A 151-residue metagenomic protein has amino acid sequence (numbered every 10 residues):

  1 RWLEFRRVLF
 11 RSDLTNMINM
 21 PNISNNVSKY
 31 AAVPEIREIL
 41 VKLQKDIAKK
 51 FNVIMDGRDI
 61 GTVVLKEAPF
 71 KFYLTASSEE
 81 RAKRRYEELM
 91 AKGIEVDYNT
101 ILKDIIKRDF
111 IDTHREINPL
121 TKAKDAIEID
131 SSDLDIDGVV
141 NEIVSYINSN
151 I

Functional and structural regions predicted by a protein language model:
W2-L9: Short, small-residue-biased leader/transition segments that mark boundaries at the very start of proteins
L3, K66, K124: Structured loop/turn residues at beta-strand edges in well-structured enzyme cores
R11, L40, I54, I105 (+1 more regions): Residue-level signature of catalytic and energy-coupling elements of molecular machines, predominantly ATP/GTP-dependent
S12-I18, S24, Y86-K92, F110-I151: NTP-dependent small-molecule kinase module
T15, N22-K92: ATP-dependent NMP and nucleoside kinases share a basic, alpha-helical "lid"
D59-V64, F72-K83, K92-I117, D137-G138 (+1 more regions): Anionic, Ser/Thr-rich low-complexity intrinsically disordered regions
